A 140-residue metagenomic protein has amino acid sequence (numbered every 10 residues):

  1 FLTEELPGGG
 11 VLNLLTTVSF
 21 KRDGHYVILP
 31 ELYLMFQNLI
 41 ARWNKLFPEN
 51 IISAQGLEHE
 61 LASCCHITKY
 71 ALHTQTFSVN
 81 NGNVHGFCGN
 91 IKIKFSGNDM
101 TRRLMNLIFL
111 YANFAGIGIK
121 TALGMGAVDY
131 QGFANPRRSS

Functional and structural regions predicted by a protein language model:
F1-S140: RNA-interacting cores
